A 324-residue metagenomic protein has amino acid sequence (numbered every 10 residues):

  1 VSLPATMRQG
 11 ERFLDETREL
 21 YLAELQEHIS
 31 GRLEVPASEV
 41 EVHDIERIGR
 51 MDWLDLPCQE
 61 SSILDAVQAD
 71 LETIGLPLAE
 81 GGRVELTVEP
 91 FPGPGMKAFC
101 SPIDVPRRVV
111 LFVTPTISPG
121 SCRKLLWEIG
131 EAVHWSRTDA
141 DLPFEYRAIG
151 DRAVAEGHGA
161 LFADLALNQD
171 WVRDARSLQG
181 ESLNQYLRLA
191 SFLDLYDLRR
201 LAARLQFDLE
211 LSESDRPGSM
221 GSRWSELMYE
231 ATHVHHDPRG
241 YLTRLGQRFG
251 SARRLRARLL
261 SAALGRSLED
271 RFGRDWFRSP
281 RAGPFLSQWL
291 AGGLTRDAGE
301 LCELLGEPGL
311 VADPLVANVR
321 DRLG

Functional and structural regions predicted by a protein language model:
V1-L3, D44, L161, Q185 (+2 more regions): C-terminal, non-catalytic "cap/extension" segments appended to globular domains
V1-V110, T116-P119: Contiguous, non-catalytic segments that form substrate-binding/exosite surfaces or channel walls
R8, C58, V113-G120, E145-V154 (+1 more regions): Alpha-helix capping and helix-loop boundary segments enriched in small/acidic/polar residues
E11-D15, T138, I149-Y186, S191: Post-HExxH zinc-binding segment in Zn-dependent metallohydrolases
Q26-E39, E80-V84, D141-R147, R173-Q179 (+1 more regions): Short, glycine/acidic-rich hinge or "gate" loops at secondary-structure transitions that mediate conformational
E39-D44, M96-R108, I129-D139, R176-L183 (+1 more regions): Active-site-adjacent bridging/hinge elements
I117-D139, E156-A160: Active-site recognition of the HExxH zinc-binding catalytic motif
F144-H158, F192-Y196, G246-R256: Active-site metal-coordination segments of metallo-dependent hydrolases
